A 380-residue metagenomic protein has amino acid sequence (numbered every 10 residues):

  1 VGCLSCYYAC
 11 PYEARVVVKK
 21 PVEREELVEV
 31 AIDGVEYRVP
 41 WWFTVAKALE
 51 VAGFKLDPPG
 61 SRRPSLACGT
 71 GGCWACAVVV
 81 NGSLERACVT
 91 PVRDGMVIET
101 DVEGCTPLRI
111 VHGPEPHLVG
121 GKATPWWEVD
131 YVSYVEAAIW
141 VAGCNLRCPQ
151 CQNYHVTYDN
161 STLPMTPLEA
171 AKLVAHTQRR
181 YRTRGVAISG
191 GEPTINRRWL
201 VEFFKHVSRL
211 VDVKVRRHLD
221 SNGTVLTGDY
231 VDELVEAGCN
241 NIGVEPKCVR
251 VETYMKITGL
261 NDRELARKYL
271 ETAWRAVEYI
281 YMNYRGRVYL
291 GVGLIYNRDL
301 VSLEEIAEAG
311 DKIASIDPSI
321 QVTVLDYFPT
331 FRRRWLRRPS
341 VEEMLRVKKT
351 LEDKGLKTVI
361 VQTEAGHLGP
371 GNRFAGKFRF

Functional and structural regions predicted by a protein language model:
V1, S5-V22, A75-E85, V89 (+1 more regions): Iron-sulfur cluster-binding cysteine motifs and their immediate structural context in ferredoxin-like electron-transfer
V1-E13, R38-F43, P64-A75, A138-C151 (+1 more regions): Cysteine-centered iron-sulfur cluster-binding motifs in ferredoxin-type domains/subunits of redox enzymes
V1-G2, V17-V35, F54-A67, K122-V141 (+3 more regions): Ferredoxin-like iron-sulfur electron-transfer modules
G2-G53, P107-G113, P164-R180, P193 (+1 more regions): Flanking helices and flexible, charged tails adjoining ferredoxin-like Fe-S electron-transfer domains in multi-subunit
R38, W42, F54, T90-W140 (+4 more regions): N-terminal [4Fe-4S]-dependent radical SAM core
A46-N81: A basic, amphipathic helix-loop patch mediating RNA/tRNA/ribosome contacts
L168-R334: Conserved AdoMet/S-adenosylmethionine-binding subsite of the radical SAM
E343-F380: A cross-taxonomic marker for long C-terminal extensions/tails that follow the last structured domain
